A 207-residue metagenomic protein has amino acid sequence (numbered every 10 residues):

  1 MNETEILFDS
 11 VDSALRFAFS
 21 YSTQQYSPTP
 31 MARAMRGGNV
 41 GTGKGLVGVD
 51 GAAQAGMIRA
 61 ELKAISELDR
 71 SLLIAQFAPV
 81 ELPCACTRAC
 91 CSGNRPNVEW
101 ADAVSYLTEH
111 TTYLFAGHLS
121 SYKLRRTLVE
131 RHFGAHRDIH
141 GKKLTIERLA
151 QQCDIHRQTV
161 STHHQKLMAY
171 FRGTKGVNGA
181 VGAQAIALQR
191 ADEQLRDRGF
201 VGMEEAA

Functional and structural regions predicted by a protein language model:
M1-S71, A75-T111, F115-K123, H140-T159 (+1 more regions): N-terminal interaction/assembly modules
L72-L73, T127-H136: Short alpha-helical "packing" element that flanks the helix-turn-helix/winged-helix DNA-binding module
